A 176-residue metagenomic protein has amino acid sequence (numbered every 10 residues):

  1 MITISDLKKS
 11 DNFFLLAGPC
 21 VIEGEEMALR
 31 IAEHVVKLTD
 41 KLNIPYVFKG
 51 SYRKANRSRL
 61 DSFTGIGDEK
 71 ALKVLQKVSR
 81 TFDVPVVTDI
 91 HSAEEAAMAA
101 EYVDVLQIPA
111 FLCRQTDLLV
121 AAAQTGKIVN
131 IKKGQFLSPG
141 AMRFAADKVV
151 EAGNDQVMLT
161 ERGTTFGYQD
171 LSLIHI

Functional and structural regions predicted by a protein language model:
M1-L15: N-terminal amphipathic alpha-helix/helix-capping segment at the start of soluble metabolic enzymes
S10-F14, L42-Y46, F82-V86, Y102-D104 (+2 more regions): Short, well-ordered coil/turn segments that N-cap beta-strands
G18, F48, A99, I131: Conserved, mostly hydrophobic/aromatic
P19-M27, V47-D68: Glycine-rich, proline-tolerant flexible connector loops at the mouths of alpha/beta enzymes
F48, I174-I176: Conserved small/polar residues in nucleotide/adenosyl-binding loops
T64-P85, A122, G126: Alpha-helix-loop-beta-strand connector modules within alpha/beta enzyme cores
G67, V84-S92, D104-Q115, I128-P139 (+1 more regions): Catalytic beta/alpha-barrel core
G126, N130-I174: Catalytic alpha/beta core domains of metabolic enzymes, predominantly
